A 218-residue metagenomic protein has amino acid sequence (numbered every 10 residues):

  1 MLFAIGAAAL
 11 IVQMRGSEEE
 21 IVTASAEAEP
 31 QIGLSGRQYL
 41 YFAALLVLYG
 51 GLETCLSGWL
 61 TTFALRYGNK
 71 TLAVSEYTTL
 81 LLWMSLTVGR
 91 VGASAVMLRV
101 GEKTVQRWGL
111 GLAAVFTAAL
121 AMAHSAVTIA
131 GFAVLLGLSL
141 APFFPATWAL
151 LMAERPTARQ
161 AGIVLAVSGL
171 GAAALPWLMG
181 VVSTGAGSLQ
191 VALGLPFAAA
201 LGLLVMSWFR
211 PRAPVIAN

Functional and structural regions predicted by a protein language model:
M1-Q13, V191-W208: Symmetry-related core transmembrane helices of the 12-TM Major Facilitator Superfamily/SLC fold
Q13-F42: Juxtamembrane intracellular "pre-TM" segments in multi-pass secondary transporters
G36-V88: Extracytoplasmic gate region of multi-pass secondary transporters
G89-E102, S183-T184: Helix-to-loop junctions at the C-terminal end of transmembrane segments in multipass secondary transporters
T104-A119: Structural signature of the two symmetry-related core transmembrane helices
F116, V127-L135: Paired small-residue
A141-R155: Intracellular juxtamembrane helix-capping segments at the cytosolic ends of symmetry-related transmembrane helices
E154-S188, L195-P196: A late C-terminal transmembrane helix in Major Facilitator Superfamily
